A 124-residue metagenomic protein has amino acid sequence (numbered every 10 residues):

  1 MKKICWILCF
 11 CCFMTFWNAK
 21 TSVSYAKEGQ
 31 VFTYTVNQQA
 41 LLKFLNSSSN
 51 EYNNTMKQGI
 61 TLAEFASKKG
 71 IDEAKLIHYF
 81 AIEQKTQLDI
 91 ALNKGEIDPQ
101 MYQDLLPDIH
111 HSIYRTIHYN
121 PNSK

Functional and structural regions predicted by a protein language model:
K3-M14, N18-K124: Mature extracytoplasmic/periplasmic regions of secreted or cell-envelope proteins, especially long low-complexity
